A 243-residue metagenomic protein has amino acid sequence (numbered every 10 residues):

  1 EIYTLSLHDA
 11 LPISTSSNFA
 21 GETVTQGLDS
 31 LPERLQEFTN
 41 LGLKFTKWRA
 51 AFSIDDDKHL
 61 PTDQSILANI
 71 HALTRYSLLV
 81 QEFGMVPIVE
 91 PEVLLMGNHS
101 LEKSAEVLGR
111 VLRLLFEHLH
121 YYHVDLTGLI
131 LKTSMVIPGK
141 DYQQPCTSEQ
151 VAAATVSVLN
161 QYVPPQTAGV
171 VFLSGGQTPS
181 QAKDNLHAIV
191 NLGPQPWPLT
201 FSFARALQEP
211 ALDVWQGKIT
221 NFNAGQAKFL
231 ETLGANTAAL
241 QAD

Functional and structural regions predicted by a protein language model:
E1-D9: Single conserved hydrophobic/aromatic residue that forms the stacking wall/gate of nucleotide- or nucleobase-binding
A10-T15, Q26-L43: Glycine-rich, aromatic-flanked loop segments that form ligand/cofactor-binding clefts across common enzyme folds
A10-T23, F45-L60, V93-M96, P138: N-terminal small/glycine-rich loop or linker at the start of catalytic domains across soluble metabolic enzymes
A20-Q36, T62-Y76, G109-R110: Glycine-rich anion/phosphate-binding loops
N40-K44, R75-I88, L114-D125: Secondary-structure boundary elements
F45-A50, G84-L94, D125-S134: Short beta-strand segments at enzyme active-site cores
H99-D243: Active-site capping/gating regions of soluble enzymes
